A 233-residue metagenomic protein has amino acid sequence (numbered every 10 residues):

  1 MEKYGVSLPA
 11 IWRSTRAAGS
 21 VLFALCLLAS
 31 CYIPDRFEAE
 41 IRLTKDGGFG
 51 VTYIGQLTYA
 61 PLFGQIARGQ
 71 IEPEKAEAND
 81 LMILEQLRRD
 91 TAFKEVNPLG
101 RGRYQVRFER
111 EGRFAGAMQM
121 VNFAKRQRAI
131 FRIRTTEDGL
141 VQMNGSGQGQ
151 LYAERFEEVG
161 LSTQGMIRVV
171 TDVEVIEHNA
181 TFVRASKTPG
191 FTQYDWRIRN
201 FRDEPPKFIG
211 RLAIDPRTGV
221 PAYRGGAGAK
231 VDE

Functional and structural regions predicted by a protein language model:
M1-G5, I71, K75, R155: A general boundary/transition motif marking the beginning of the first structured unit of a protein
E2-G19: Bacterial N-terminal signal peptides that target proteins for export
L27-S30: C-terminal motif of bacterial Sec signal peptides marking the signal peptidase cleavage site
Y32-P34: Bacterial signal peptide processing site
E38-L57: Post-signal peptide N-terminal segment of mature Sec-exported envelope proteins
T52-L81: Post-signal-peptide N-terminal segment of Sec-exported extracytoplasmic proteins
L84-E233: Mature, soluble, non-transmembrane domains
